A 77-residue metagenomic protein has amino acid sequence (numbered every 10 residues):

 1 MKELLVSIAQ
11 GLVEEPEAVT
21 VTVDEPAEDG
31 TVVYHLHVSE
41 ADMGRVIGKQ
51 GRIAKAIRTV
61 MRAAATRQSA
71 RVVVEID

Functional and structural regions predicted by a protein language model:
M1-M43, K49, K55-D77: RNA-contacting regions in translation and RNA-metabolism proteins, encompassing KH/S1 modules where present
